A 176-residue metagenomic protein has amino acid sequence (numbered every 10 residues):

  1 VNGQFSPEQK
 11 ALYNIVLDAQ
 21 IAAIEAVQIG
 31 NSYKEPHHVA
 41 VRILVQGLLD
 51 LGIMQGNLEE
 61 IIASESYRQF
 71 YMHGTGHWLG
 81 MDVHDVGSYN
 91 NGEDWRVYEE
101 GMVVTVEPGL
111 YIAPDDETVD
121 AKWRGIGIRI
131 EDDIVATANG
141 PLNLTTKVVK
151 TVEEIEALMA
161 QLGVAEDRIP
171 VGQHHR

Functional and structural regions predicted by a protein language model:
V1-R176: Active-site neighborhoods and metal-handling regions in enzymes and metal-associated proteins
